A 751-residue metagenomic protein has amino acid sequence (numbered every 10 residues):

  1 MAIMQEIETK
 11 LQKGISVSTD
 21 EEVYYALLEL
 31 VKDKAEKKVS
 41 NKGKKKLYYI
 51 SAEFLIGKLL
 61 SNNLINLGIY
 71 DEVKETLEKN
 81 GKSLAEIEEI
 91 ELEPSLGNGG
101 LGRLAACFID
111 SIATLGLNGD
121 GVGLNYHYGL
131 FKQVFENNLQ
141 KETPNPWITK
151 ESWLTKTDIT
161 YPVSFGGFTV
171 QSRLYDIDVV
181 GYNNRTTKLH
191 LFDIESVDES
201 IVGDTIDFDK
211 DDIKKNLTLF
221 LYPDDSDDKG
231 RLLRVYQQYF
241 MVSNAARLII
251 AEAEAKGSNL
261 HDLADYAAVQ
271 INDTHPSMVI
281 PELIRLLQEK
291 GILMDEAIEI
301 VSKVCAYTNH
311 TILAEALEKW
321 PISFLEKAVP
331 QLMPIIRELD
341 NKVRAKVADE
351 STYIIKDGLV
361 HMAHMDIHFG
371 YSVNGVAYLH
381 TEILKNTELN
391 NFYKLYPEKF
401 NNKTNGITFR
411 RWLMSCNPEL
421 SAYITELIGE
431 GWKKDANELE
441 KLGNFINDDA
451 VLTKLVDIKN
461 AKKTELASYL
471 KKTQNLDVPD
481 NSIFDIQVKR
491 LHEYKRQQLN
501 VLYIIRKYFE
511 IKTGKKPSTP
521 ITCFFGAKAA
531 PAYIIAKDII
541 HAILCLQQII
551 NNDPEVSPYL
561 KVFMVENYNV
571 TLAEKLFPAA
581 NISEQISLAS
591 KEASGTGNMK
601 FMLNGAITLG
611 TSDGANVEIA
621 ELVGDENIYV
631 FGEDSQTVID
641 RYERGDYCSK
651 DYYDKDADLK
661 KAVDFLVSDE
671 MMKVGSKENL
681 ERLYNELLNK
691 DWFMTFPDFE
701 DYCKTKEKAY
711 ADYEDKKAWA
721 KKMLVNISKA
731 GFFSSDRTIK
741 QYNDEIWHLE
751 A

Functional and structural regions predicted by a protein language model:
M1-A751: A conserved ligand/cofactor-binding region detector
